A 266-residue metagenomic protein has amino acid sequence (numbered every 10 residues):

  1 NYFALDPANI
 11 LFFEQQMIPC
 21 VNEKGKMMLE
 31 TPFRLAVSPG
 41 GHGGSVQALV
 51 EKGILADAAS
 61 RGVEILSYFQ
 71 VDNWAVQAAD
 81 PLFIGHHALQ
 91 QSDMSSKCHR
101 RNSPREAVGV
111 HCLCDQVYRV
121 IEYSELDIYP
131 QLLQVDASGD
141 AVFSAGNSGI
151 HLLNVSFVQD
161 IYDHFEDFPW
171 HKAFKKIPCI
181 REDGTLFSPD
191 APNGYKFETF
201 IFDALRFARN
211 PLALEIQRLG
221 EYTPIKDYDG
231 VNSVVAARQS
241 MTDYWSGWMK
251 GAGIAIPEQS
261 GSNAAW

Functional and structural regions predicted by a protein language model:
N1-V63, K250-W266: Conserved N-terminal catalytic core of the sugar/cofactor nucleotidyltransferase
D57-A58, G62-Q70, A75-A79, F83-Q259 (+1 more regions): Catalytic core of tubulin tyrosine ligase-like
